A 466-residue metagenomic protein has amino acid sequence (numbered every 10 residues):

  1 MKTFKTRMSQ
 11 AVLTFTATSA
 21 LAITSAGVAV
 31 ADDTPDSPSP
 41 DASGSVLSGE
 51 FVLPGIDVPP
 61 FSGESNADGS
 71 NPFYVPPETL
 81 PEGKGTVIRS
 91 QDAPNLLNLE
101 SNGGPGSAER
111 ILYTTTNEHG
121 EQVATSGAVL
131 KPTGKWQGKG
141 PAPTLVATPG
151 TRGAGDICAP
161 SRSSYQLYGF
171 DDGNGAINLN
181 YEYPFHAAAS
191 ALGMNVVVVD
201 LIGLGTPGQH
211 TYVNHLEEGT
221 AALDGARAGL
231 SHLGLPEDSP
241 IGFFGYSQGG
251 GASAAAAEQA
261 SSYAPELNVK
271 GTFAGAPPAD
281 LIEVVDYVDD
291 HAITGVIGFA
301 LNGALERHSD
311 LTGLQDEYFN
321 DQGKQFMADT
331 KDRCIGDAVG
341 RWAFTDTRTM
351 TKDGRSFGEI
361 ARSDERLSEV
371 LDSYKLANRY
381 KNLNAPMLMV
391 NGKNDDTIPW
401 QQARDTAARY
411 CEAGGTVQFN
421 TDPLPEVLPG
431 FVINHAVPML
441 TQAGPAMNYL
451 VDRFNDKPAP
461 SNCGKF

Functional and structural regions predicted by a protein language model:
V30-W136: Catalytic-loop region of hydrolases
D41, V46-N71, E78, P278-Y380: Accessory cap/linker subdomain of secreted extracellular hydrolases
N117-S126, L130-L192: Short, surface-exposed "cap/lid" segments of acyl-processing enzymes
Y181-P184, A191, Y212-L233: Alpha/beta-hydrolase active-site loop
R227-I297: Primarily recognizes the serine-hydrolase "nucleophile elbow" in alpha/beta-hydrolase and SGNH/GDSL folds
S363-D364, S368-V370, N394, C411-F466: C-terminal catalytic histidine-bearing segment of alpha/beta-hydrolase fold enzymes
L383, L388-D395: Short beta-strand/loop motif that positions the catalytic acidic residue of the alpha/beta-hydrolase fold
A385-P386, P399-R409: Short alpha-helix in the alpha/beta-hydrolase fold that links the catalytic acid
